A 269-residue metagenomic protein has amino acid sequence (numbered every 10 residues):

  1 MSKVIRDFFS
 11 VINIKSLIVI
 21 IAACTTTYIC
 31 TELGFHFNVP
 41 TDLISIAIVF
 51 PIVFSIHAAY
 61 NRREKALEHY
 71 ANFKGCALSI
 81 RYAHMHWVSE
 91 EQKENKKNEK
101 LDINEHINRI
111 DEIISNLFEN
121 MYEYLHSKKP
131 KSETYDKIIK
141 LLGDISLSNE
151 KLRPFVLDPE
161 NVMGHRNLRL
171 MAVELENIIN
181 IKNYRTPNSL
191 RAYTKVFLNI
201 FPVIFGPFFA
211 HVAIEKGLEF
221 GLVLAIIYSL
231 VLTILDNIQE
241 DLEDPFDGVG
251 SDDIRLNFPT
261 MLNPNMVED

Functional and structural regions predicted by a protein language model:
M1-A71, A213-L218, L235-N237, F246 (+2 more regions): N-terminal juxtamembrane/topogenic regions of multi-pass membrane proteins
V4-I5, F9, E133-T134, K195-V196: Solvent-exposed interaction patches of small proteins and small membrane subunits
I12-I20, N167, E174, I179-E215: Transmembrane alpha-helical segments and their cytosolic interface motifs in multi-pass membrane proteins
Y60, I178, L242: Residue-level signature of catalytic and energy-coupling elements of molecular machines, predominantly ATP/GTP-dependent
Y60-R63, Y70, K74-V88: N-terminal alpha-helical signal peptides/signal-anchor transmembrane segments
S79-Q92, N257-D269: Cytosolic juxtamembrane regulatory segments of multi-pass membrane proteins
A83-L190: Structured inter-helical modules in multipass membrane proteins
I200-V249: Membrane-proximal, solvent-exposed terminal domains/tails of membrane-associated proteins
